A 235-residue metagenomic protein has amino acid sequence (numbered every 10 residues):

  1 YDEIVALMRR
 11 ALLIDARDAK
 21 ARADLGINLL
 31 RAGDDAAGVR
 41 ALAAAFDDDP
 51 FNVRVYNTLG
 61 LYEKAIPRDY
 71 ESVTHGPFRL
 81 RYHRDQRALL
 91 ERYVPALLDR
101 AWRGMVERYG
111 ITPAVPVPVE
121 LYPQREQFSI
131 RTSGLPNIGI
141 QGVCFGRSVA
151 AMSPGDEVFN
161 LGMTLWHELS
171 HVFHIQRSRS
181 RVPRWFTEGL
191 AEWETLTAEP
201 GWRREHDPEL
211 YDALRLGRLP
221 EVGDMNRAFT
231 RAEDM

Functional and structural regions predicted by a protein language model:
Y1, D18, N52-V53: Residue-level recognition of tetratricopeptide repeat
R10-A11, A44-A45: Canonical positions in the second alpha-helix
K20-D24, R40, R54-L59: Alpha-solenoid helical repeat scaffolds
D69-P183, E194-R203, E209-D234: Juxtacatalytic substrate-recognition/specificity segment
